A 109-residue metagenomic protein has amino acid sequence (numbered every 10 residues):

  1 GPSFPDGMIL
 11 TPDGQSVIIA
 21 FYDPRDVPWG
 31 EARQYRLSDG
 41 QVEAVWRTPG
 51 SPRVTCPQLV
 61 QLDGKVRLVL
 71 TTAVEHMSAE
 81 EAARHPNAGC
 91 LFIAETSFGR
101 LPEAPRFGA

Functional and structural regions predicted by a protein language model:
G1-A20, P49-R67: Beta-rich, blade/repeat-based domains predominating in secreted/periplasmic proteins but also intracellular
A20, R33-Y35: Structured C-terminal portions of repeat-based eukaryotic scaffold domains
F21-Y22, G40-V42: Catalytic-face loop-and-helix region of soluble metabolic enzyme cores
R25-R33, M77-S78, L91: Structural signal for beta-propeller blades
R36-Q41, E95-F98: Short loop/turn segments that connect beta-strands within beta-propeller blades
V45-R47: Residue-level detector of high-confidence beta-strand sites
Q58-A109: Blade-level signature of beta-propeller repeat domains, shared across WD40, Kelch, NHL, RCC1 and BNR/Asp-box propellers
